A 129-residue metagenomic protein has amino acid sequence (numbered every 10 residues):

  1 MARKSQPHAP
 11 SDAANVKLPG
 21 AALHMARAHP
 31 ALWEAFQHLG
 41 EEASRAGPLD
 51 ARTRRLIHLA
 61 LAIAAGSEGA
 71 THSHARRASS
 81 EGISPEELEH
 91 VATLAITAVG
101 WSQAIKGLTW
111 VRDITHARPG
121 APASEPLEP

Functional and structural regions predicted by a protein language model:
M1-T53, K106-P129: Acidic, glycine/proline-rich low-complexity segments that act as flexible tails and inter-domain linkers
A21, H38-L39, L56, S73-R77 (+1 more regions): A general alpha-helix detector
R54-E68: Amphipathic, charged-and-aliphatic alpha-helical interface segments that function as noncatalytic docking
A60-L61, H74, V111: Buried hydrophobic packing segments
A64-G69, G100-A104: Short helix-coil transition sites and intra-membrane helix breaks within transmembrane domains of multi-pass
A65-T93: Mid-chain, well-packed structural core segment of small domains
E89-I114: C-terminal structural segments of small proteins and small subunits
